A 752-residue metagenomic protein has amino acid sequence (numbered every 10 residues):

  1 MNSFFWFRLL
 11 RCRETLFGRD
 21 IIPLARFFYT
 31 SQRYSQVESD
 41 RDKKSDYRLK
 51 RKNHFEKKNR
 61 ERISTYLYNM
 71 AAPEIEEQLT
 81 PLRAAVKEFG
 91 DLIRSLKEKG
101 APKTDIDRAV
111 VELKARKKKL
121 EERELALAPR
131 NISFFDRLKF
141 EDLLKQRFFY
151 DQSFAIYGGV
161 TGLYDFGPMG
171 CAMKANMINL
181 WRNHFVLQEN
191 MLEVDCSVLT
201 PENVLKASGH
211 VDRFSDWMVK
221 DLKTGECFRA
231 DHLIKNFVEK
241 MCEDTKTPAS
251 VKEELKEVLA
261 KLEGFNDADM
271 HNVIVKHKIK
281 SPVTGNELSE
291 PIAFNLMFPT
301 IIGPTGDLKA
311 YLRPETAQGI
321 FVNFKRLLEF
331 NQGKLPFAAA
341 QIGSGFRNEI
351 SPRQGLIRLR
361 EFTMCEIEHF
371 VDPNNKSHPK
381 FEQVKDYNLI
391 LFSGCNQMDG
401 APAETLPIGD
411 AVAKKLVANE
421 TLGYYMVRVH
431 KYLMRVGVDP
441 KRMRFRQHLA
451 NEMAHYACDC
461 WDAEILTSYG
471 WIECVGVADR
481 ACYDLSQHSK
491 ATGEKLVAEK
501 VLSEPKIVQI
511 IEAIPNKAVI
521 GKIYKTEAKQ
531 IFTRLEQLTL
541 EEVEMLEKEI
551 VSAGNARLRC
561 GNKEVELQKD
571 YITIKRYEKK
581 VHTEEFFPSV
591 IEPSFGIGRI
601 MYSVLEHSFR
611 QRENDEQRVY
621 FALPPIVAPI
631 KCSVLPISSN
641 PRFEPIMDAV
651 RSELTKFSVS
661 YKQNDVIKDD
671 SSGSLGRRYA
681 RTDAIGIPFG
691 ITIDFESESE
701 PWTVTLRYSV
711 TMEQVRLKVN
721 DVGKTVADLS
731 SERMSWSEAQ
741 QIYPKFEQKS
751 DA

Functional and structural regions predicted by a protein language model:
M1-E38, D42, E61-N69: N-terminal mitochondrial targeting presequence
Y29-S31, D40, D46-F55, I63-A752: NTP/phosphate- and nucleic-acid-binding module
